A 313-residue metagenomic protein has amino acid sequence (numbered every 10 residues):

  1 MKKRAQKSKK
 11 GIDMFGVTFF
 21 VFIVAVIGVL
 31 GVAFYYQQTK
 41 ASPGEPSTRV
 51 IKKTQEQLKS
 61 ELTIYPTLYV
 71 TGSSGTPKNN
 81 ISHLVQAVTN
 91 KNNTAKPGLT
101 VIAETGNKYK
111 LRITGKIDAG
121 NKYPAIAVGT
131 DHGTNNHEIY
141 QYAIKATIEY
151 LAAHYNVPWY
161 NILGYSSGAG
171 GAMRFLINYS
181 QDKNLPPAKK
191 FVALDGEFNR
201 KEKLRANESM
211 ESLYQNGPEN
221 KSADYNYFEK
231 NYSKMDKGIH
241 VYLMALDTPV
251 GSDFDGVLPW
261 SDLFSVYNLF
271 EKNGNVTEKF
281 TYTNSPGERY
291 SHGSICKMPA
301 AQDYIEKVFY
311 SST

Functional and structural regions predicted by a protein language model:
M1-M14: N-terminal Lys/Arg-rich, disordered targeting/topogenic segments
G16-F19, Q181: Generic detector of short alpha-helix boundary/capping microenvironments and adjacent low-complexity segments
T18-G31: Hydrophobic membrane-insertion alpha-helices, especially the h-region of bacterial N-terminal signal peptides
F34-Q38, G44-L163, G170-T313: Lipid deacylating catalytic domains
